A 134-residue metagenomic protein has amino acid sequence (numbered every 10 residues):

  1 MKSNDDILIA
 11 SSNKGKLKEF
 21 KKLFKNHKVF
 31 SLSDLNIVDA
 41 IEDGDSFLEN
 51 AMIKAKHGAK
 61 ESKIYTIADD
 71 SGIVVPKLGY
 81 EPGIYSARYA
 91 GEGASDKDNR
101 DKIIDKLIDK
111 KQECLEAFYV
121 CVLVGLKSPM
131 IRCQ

Functional and structural regions predicted by a protein language model:
K2-L8, G15-Q134: Anionic-ligand binding patches
